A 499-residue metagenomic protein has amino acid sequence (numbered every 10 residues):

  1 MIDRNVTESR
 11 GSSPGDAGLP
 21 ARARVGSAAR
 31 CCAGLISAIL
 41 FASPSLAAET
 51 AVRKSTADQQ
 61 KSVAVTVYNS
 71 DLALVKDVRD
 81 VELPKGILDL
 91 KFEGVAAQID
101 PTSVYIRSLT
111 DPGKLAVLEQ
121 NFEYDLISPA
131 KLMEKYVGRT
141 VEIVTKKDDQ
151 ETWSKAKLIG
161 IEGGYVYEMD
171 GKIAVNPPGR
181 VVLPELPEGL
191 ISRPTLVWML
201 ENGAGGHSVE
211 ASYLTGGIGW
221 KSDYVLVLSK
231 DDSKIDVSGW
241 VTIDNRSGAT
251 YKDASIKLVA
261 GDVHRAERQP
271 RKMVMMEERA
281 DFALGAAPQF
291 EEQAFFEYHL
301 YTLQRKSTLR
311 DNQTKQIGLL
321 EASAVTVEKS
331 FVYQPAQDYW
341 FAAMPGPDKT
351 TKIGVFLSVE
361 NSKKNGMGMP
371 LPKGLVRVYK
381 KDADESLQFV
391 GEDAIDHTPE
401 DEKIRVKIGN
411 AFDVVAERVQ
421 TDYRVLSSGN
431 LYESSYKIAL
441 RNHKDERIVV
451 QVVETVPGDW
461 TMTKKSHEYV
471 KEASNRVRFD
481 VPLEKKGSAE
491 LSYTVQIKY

Functional and structural regions predicted by a protein language model:
M1-T7: N-terminal acidic, proline/glycine-rich, low-complexity intrinsically disordered segments
I2, F41, L46-Y499: Long, intrinsically disordered, low-complexity accessory segments associated with secretion and vesicular trafficking
E8-A29, G34: Intrinsic, low-complexity polybasic segments
S13-G15, I39, S233: Residues at the start of alpha-helices and the adjacent loop-to-helix junctions
R30-P44: Bacterial N-terminal signal peptides
